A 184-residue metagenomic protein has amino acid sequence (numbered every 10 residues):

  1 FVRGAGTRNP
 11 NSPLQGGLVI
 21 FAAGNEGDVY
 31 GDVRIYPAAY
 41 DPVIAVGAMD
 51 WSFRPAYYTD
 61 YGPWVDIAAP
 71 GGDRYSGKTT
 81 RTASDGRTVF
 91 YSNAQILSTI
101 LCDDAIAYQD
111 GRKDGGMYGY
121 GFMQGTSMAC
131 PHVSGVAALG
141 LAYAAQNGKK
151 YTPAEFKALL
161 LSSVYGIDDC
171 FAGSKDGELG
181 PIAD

Functional and structural regions predicted by a protein language model:
F1, D41, H132-G135, E155 (+1 more regions): Extracytoplasmic/secreted proteins, especially bacterial periplasmic and envelope-associated proteins
F1-Q15, G72-A83, A144-K149: Alpha-helix termini
A5-N9, P13-V19, D41-A45, V65 (+2 more regions): Loop/turn elements at helix/coil->beta-strand transitions in domains of secreted/extracellular proteins
A5-R8, Y30-R34, G121: A generic local structural motif
Q15-G17, G119-Y120, A142-D184: C-terminal subdomain of the subtilisin-like protease fold in secreted/lumenal serine endopeptidases
F21-A23, A48: A cross-domain feature marking catalytic cores of carbohydrate-active enzymes and several ubiquitous metabolic/repair
E26-G31, F53: Active-site environment of divalent metal-dependent phosphoester hydrolases
I35-A138, A142: Extracellular S/T/G-rich loop segment that most often corresponds to the catalytic His/Ser-adjacent loop
